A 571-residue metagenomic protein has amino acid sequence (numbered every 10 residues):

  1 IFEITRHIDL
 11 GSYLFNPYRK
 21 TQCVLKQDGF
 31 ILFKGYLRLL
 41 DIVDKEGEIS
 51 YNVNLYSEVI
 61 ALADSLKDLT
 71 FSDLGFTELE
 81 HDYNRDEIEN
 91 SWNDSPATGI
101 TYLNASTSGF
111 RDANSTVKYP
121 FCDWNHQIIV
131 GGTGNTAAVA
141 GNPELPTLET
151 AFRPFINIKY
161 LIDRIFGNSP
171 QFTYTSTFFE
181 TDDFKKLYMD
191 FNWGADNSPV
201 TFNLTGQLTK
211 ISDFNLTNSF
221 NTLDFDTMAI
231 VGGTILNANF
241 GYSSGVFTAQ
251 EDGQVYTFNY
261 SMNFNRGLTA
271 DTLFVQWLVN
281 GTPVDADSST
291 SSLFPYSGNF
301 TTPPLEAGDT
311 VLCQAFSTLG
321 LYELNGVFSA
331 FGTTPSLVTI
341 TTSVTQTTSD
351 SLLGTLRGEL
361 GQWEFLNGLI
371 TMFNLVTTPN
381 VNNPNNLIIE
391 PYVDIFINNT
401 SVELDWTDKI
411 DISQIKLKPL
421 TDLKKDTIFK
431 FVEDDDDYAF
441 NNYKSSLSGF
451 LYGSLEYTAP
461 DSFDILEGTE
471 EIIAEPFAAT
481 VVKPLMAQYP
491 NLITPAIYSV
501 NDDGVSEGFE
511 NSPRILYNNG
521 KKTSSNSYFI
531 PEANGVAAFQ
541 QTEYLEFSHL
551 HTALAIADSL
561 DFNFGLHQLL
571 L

Functional and structural regions predicted by a protein language model:
I1-V231, I235, F240, L324-T348 (+11 more regions): Polar, S/T/G-rich
Q27, V279-G281, P391: Residue-level signal for short segments within beta-strands and strand-turn junctions of well-structured beta-sheet
I49-Y51, F247, V311, P384-L387: Hydrophobic residues embedded in beta-strands of well-ordered beta-sheets
F202-Q346: Extracellular jelly-roll beta-sandwich "head" domains, especially the C-terminal globular C1q domain
L375-T378: A short, conserved structural fragment
I397-Q414: Acidic, Ser/Thr-rich peripheral helices and adjacent loops at domain boundaries
H549, A555, D561-L571: Polybasic, low-complexity Lys/Arg-rich tracts in intrinsically disordered regions that serve as generic basic
